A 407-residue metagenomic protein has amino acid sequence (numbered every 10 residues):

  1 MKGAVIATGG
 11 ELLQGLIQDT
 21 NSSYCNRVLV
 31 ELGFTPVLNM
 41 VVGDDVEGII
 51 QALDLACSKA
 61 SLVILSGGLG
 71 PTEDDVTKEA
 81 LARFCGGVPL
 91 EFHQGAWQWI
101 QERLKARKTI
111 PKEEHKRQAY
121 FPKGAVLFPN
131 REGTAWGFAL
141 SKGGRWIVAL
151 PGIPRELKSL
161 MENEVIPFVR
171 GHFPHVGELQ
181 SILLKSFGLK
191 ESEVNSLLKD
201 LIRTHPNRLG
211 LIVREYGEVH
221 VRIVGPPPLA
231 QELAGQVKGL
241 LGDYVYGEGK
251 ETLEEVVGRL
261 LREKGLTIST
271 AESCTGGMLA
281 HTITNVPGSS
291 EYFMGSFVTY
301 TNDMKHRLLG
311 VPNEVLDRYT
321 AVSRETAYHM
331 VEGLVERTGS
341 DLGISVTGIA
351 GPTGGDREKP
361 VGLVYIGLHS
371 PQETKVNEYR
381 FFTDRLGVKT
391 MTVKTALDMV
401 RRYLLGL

Functional and structural regions predicted by a protein language model:
M1-N39: Glycine-rich phosphate/diphosphate-binding loop of Rossmann-like nucleotide-binding domains
G3-V5, I147, I268: Conserved hydrophobic helix-helix packing surfaces used for dimerization/oligomerization
N26, V30-L53, F92-G133, M304-D341: Glycine-rich oxoanion-binding loops at beta->alpha junctions
G48-D54, D75-H172: Proline/glycine-rich low-complexity loops and linkers
P111-K112, F173-L183, N207-V213, G239-E254 (+1 more regions): Flexible, glycine/charged-enriched surface loops at secondary-structure junctions
R117, P228-L407: Short alpha-helical segments enriched in small residues
S141-G217, V224-L229, Q236: Accessory alpha-helical/coil subdomains and C-terminal extensions that flank or cap enzyme catalytic cores
